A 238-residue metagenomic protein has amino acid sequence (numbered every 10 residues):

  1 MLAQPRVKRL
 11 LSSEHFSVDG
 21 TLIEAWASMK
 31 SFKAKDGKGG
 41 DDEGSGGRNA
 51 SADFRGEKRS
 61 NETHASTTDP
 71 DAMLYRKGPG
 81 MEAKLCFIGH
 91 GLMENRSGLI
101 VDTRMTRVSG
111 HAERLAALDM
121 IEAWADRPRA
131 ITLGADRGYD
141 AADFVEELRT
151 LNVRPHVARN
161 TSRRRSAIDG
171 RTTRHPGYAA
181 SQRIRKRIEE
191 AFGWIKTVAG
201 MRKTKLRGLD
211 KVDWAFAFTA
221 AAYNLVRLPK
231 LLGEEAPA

Functional and structural regions predicted by a protein language model:
M1-E147, Y223: Polybasic low-complexity intrinsically disordered regions
L2, K33, S51-R55, D169 (+3 more regions): Generic detector of well-ordered alpha-helical segments enriched in charged/polar residues, highlighting helical
E24, M29-S31, S97, R154 (+3 more regions): Short loop/turn segments at secondary-structure transitions that flank enzyme active sites
G39-D41, G46, R137-D210, W214-A217: Helix-centered, glycine/charged polyanion-binding patches within enzymatic domains that contact phosphate-containing
M93, I188-E189, I195, Y223-V226: Residue-level micro-sites within transmembrane alpha helices that shape and flank functional polar/acidic positions
V198, R202, P229-A238: A short, flexible helix-boundary coil/loop motif
F218, A222-L225, L231: Aspartic protease catalytic domain
